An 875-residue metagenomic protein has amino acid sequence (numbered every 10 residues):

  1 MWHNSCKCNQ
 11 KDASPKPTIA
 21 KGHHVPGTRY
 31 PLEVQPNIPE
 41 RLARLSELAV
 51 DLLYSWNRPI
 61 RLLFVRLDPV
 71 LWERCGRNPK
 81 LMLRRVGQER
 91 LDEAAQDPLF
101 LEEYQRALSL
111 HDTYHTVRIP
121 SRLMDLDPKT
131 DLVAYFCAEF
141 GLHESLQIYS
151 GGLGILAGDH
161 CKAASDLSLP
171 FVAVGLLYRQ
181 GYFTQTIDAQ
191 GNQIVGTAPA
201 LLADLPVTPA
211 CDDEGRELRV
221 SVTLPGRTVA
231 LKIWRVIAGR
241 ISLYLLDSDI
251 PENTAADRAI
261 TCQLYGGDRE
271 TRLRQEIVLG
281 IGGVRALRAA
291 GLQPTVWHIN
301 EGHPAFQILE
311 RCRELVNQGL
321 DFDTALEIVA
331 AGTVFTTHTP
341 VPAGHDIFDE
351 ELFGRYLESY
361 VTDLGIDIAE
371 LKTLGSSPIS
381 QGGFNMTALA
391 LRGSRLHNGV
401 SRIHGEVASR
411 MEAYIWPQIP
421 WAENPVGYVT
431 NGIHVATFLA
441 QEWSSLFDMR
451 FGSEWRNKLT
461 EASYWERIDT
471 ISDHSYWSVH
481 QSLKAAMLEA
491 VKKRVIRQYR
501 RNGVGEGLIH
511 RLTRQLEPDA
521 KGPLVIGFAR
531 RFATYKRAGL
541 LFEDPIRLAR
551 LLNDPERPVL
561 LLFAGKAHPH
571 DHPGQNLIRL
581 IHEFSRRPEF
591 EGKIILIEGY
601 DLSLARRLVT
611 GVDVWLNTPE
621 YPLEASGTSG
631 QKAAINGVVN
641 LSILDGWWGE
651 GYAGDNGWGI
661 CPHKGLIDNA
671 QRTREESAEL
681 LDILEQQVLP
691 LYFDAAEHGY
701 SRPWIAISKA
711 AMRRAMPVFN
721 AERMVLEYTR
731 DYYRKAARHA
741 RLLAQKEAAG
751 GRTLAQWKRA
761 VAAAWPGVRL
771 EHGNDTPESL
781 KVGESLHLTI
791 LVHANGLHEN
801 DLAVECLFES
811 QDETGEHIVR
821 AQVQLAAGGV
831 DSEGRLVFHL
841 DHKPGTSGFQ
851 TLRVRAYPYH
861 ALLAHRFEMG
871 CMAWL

Functional and structural regions predicted by a protein language model:
W2-L875: Catalytic cores of carbohydrate-active enzymes across secretory and cytosolic contexts
